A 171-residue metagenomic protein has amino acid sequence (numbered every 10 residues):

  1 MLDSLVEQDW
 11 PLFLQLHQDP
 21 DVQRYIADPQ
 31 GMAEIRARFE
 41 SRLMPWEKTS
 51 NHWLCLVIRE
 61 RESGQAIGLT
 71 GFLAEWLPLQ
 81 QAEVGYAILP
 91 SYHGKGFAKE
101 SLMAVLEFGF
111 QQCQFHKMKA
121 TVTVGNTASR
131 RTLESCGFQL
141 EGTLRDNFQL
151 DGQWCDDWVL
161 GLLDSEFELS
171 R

Functional and structural regions predicted by a protein language model:
M1-P11, Q15-Q18, R59-R171: Acyl-donor (CoA/ACP) binding surface of acyl/acetyltransferases
H17, I26, W46-K48: Hydrophobic residues in alpha-helical segments
D21-L43: Conserved GNAT-fold acetyl-CoA-binding loop/helix
Q30-G31, L54, G125: Short, conserved alpha-helical segments within structured domains
G31, K48-N51, M118: Secondary-structure boundary/capping residues
R38-P45, S91, F108: Solvent-exposed, charged/polar functional surfaces in cytosolic regulatory/catalytic domains
L43-V57: A short helix-loop-beta-strand connector motif used in the catalytic cores of GNAT acetyltransferases and, in some
